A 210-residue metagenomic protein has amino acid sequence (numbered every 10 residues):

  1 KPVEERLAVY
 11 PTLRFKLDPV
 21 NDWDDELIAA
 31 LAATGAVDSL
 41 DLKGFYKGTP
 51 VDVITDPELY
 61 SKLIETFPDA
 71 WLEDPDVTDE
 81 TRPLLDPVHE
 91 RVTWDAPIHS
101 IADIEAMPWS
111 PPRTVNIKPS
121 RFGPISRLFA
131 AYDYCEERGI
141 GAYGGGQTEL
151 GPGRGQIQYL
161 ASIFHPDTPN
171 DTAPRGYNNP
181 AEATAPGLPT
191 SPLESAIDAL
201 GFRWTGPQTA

Functional and structural regions predicted by a protein language model:
V3-R6, A29-L31: Feature captures outer-membrane beta-barrel proteins of Gram-negative bacteria and organelles
E5-K16: Catalytic domains of carbohydrate-active enzymes, especially glycoside hydrolases
F15-Q147, G151-G155, Y159, N170 (+1 more regions): Catalytic core of soluble alpha/beta enzymes
P174: Short, surface-exposed beta-strand/loop patches at domain edges that form aromatic-rich interfacial subsites
N178-A210: C-terminal extensions of enzymes
